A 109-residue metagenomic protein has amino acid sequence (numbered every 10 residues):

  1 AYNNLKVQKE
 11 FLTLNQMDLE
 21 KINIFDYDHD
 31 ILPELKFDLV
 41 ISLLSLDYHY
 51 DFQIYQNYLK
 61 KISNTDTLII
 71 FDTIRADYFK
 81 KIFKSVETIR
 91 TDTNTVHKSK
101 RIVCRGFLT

Functional and structural regions predicted by a protein language model:
A1-P33: S-adenosyl-L-methionine
N3-L5, I54-N57, K84-V86: Short, glycine/charged-enriched secondary-structure capping and boundary segments
F37-D38, T65-D66, F83-E87: Short, well-ordered alpha-helix to beta-strand connector turns
F37-F52: A short SAM/SAH-binding and catalytic strip from SAM-dependent methyltransferases
F52-L68: A short glycine-rich, Lys/Arg-flanked "PGG" loop and its adjoining helix->strand segment in the class I
A76-K81: Short, charged/polar "capping" segments at the starts of alpha-helices and the immediately preceding loops
K84-T109: Core SAM-dependent methyltransferase catalytic element
